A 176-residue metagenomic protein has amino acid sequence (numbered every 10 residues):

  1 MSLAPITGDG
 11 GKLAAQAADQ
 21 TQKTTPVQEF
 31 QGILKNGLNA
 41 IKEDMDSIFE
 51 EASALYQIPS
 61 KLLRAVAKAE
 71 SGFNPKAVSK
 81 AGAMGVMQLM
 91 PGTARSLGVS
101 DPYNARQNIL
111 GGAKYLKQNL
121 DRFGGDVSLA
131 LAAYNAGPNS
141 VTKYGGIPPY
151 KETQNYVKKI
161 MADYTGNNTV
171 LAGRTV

Functional and structural regions predicted by a protein language model:
M1-V27, T169-V176: Short, compositionally biased, intrinsically disordered N-terminal export/targeting signals, typified by the non-Sec
Q22-F73, G92, R106, A113 (+1 more regions): Export/targeting segments at the very N-terminus of extracytoplasmic proteins
V27, L38-D46, L55-Y56, S60 (+5 more regions): Solvent-exposed, acidic/flexible segments
F49-E50, R64, P91, I109-L110 (+3 more regions): Hydrophobic alpha-helical segments
N74-A77, Y144: A short, acidic/glycine-rich surface segment
V78-S100, N108-L120, A132, A136-N139 (+1 more regions): Substrate-binding/active-site groove segments that recognize and process beta-1,4-linked N-acetyl-hexosamine
G125, A130-V176: Catalytic and substrate-binding regions of cell-wall glycan-acting enzymes that process beta-1,4-linked
